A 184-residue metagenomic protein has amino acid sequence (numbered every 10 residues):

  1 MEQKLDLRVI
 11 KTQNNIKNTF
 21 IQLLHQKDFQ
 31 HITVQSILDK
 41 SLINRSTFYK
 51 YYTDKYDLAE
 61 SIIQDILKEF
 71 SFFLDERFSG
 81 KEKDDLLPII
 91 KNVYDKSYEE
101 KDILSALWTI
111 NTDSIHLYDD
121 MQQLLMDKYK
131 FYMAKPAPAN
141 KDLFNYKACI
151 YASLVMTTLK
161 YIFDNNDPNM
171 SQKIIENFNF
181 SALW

Functional and structural regions predicted by a protein language model:
M1-L23, K27, S36, K40: Basic, helix-initiating cap at the start of DNA-binding domains
Q3, L24-K27, A139-L143, T158-K160 (+2 more regions): Cytosolic nucleotide-binding catalytic cores of signal-transduction proteins
N15-Q22, K40, D57-R77, P88 (+1 more regions): Alpha-helical structural segments
L23-D57: Helix-turn-helix
K83-E99, C149, T157: Amphipathic alpha-helical segments that line or abut small-molecule/effector binding pockets and mediate allosteric
N92-Q122, K160: Amphipathic alpha-helical segments used for helix-helix packing
N111-A137, D142-C149: Amphipathic alpha-helical packing segments from all-alpha helical-bundle domains
F131, A152-S153, T157-W184: C-terminal peripheral helix-coil segments that are non-catalytic and often amphipathic
